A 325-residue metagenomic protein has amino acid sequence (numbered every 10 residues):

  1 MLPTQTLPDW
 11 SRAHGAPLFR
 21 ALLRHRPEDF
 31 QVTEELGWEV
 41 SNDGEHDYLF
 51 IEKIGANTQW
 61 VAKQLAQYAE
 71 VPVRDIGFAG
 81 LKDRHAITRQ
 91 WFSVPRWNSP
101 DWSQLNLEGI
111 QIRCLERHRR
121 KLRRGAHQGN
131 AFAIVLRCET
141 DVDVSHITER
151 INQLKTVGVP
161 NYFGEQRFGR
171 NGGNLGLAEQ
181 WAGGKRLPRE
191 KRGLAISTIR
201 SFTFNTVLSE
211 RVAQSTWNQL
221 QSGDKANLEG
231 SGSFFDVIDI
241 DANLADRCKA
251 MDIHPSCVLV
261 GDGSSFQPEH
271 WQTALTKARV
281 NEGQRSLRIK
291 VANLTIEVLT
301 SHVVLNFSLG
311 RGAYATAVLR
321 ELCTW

Functional and structural regions predicted by a protein language model:
M1-W325: Non-catalytic, substrate/partner-engaging modules appended to enzymatic cores
